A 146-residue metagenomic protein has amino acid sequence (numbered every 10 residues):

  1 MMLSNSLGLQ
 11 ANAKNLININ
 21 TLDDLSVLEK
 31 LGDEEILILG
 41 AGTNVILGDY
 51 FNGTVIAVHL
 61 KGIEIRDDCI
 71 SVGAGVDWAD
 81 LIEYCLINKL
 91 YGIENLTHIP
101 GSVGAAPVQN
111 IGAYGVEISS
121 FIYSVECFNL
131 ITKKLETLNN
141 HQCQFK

Functional and structural regions predicted by a protein language model:
M1-F121, V125, N129-I131: Anion-binding (especially nucleotide phosphate/pyrophosphate-binding) glycine-rich loop and adjoining beta-alpha core
Q109-G112, H141-K146: Glycine-rich, charged/polar anion/phosphate-binding loops that engage phosphate groups from diverse ligands
I131-Q144: A short, charged helix-loop
